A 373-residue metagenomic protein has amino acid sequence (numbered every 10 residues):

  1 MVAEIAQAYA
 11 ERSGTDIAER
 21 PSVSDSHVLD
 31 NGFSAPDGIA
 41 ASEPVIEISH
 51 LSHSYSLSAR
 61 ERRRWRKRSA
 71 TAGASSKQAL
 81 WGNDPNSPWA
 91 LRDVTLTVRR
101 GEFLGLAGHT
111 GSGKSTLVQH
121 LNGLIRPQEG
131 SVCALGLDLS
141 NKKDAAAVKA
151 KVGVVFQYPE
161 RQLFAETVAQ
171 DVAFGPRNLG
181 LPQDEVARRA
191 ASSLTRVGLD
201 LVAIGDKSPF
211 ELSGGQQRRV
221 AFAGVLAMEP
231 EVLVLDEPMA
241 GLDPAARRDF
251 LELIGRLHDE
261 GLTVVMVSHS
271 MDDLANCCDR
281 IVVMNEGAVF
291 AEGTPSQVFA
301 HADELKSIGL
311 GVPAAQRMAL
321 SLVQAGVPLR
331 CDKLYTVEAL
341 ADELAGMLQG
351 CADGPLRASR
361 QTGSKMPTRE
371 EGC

Functional and structural regions predicted by a protein language model:
A107-H109: The feature captures the beta-strand-to-loop junction immediately N-terminal to the Walker
N122: Helix-to-loop junction immediately C-terminal to a conserved catalytic motif
G130-N141, V148: Conserved ABC transporter NBD signature motif
S208-L212, Q216: Conserved ABC ATPase signature
E229: Conserved catalytic motifs of ABC-family nucleotide-binding domains
L233-D236: Catalytic Walker B motif of ABC-type/P-loop ATPase nucleotide-binding domains
